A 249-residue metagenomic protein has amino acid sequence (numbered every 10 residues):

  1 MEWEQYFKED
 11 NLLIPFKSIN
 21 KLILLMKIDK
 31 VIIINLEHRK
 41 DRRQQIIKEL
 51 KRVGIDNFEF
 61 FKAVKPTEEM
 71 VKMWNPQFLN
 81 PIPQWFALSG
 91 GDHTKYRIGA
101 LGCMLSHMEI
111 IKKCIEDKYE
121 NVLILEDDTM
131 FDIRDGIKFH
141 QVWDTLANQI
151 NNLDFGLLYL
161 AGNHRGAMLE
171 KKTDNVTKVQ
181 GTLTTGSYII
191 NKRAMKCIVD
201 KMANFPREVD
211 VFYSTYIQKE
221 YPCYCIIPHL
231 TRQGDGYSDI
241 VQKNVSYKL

Functional and structural regions predicted by a protein language model:
W3-L125, T129-L249: An acidic/histidine-cluster motif and surrounding catalytic segment that typifies divalent-metal-assisted enzyme active
